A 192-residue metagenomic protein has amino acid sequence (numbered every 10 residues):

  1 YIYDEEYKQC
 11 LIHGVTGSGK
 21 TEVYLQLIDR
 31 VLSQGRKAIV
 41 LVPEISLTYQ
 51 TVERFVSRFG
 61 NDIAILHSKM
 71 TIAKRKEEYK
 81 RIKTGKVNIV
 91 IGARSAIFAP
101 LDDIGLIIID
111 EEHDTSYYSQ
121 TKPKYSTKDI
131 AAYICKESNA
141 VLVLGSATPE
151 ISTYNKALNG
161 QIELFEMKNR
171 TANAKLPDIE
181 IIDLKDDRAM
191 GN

Functional and structural regions predicted by a protein language model:
Y1, E5-I12, K20, G35-A38 (+1 more regions): Pre-Walker A (Motif I) flank of P-loop NTPase domains
D4-E5, L25-V31, I182-N192: Conserved interdomain hinge at the start of the Helicase C-terminal
C10-H13, K128-N192: Conserved interdomain linker/interface between the two RecA-like ATPase lobes of SF2 helicase motors
S18-V23, R30-S57, K74: Conserved Walker A/P-loop ATP-binding site and its immediately adjacent core in helicase/helicase-like ATPase domains
R54-V90, L101-I104: Conserved motor-coupling elements within RecA-like helicase/translocase cores
A64-I72, D114-K124, D186-N192: Flexible beta-alpha connector loops of hexameric P-loop NTPases
I82-I89, A93-L144: SF2 helicase catalytic motif II
